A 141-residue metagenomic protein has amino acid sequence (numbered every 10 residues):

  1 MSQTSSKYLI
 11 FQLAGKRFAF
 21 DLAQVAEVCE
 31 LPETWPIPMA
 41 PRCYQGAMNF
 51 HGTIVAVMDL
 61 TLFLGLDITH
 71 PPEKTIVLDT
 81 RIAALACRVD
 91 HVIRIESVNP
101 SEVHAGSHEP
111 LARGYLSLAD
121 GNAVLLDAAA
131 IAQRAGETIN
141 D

Functional and structural regions predicted by a protein language model:
M1-D141: An acidic, low-aromatic, low-complexity terminal/linker signal
